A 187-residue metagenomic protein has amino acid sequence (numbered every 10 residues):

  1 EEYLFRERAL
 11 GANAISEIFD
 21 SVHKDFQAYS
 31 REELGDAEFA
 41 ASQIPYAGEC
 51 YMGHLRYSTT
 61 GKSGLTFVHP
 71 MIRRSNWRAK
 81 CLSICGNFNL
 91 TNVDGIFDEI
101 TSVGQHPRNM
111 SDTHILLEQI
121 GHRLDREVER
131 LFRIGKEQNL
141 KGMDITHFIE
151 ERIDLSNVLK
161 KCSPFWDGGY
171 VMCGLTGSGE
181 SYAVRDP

Functional and structural regions predicted by a protein language model:
E1-P187: Conserved short alpha-helical segments that host acidic/polar catalytic motifs at enzyme active sites
